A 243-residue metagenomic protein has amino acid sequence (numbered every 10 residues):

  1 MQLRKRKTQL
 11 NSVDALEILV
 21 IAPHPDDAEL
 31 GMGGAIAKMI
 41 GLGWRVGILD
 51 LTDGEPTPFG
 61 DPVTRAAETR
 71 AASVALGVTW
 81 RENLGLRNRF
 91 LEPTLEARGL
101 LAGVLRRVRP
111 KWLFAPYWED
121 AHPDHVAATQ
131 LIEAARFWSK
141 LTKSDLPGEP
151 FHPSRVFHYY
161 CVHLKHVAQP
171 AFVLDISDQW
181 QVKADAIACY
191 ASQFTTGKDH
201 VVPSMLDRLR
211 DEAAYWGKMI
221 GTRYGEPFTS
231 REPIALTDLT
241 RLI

Functional and structural regions predicted by a protein language model:
M1-I21, E92-I243: Metal-dependent de-N-acetylase/amidase catalytic core
M1-V108, T229, R241: Active-site rim/loop-helix segments in enzyme catalytic domains that contact anionic ligands
